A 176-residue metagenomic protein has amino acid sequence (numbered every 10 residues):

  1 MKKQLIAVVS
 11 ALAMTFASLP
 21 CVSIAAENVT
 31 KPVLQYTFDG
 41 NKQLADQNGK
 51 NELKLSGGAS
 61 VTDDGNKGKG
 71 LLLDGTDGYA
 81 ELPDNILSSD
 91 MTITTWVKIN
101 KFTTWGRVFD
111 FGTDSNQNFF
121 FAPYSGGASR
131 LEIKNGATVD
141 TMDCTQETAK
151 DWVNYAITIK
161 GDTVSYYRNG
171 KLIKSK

Functional and structural regions predicted by a protein language model:
M1-Q4: Positively charged n-region of N-terminal signal peptides that target proteins for export
T15-I24: C-terminal segment of classical bacterial N-terminal signal peptides
I24-D77, S175: Extracytoplasmic low-complexity segments
N28-V33, L44-N48, T76-R130, T163-V164 (+1 more regions): Extracellular glycan-recognition modules
G70-Y79, E132-V139: Extracellular beta-rich ligand/substrate-recognition surface
L131-N154: Short, aromatic/His-centered strand-loop micro-motif at the edge of beta-sheets
D151-S165: Localized edge beta-strand/strand-to-loop motifs within extracellular or lumenal beta-rich domains
Y167-G170: Short strand-turn-strand beta-turns centered on an Asx-Gly dipeptide
